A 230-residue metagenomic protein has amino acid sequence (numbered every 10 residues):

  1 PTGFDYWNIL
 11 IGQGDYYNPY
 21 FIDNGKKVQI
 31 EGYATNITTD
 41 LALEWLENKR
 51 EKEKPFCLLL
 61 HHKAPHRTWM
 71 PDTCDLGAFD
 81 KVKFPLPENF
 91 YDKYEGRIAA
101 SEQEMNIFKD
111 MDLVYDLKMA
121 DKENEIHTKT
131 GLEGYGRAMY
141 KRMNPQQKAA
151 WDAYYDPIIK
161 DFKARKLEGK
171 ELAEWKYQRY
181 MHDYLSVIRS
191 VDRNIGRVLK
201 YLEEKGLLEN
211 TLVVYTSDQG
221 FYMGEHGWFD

Functional and structural regions predicted by a protein language model:
T2-G3, D75: Short, structured coil segments at secondary-structure junctions
L10-G32, E47-K54, L59-N210, V214-S217 (+1 more regions): Active-site-proximal cap/lid insertion segments
I37, L41-E44, R197: Alpha-helical elements of Rossmann-like donor-binding domains used by nucleotide-donor carbohydrate transfer enzymes
